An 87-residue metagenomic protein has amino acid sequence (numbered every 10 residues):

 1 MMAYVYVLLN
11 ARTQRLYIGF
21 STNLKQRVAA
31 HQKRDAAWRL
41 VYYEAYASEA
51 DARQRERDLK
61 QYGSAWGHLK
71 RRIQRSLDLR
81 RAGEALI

Functional and structural regions predicted by a protein language model:
M1-K60, S64, R71-I87: GIY-YIG nuclease catalytic motif and its immediate N-terminal context
